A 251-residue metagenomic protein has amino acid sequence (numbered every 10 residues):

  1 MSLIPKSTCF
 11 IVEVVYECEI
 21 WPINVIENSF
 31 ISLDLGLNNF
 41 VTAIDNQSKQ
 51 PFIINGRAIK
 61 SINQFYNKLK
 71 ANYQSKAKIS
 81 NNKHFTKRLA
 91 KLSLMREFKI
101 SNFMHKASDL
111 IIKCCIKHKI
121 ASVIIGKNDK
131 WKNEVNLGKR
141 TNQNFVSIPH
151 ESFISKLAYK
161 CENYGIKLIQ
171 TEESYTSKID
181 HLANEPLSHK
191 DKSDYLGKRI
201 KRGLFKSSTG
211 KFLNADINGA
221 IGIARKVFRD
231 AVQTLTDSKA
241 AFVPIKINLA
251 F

Functional and structural regions predicted by a protein language model:
M1-P5: Short amphipathic beta-strand and strand-loop transition segments with alternating hydrophobic
S7-F251: Positively charged, helix-rich recognition surfaces that bind polyanionic ligands
